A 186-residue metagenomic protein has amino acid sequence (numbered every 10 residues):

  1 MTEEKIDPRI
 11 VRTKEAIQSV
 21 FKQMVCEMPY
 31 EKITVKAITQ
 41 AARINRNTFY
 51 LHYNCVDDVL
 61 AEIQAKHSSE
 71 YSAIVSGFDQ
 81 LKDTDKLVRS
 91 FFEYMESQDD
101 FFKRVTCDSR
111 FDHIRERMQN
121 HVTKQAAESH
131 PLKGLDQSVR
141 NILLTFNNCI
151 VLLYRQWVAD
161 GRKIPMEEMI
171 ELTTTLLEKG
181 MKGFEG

Functional and structural regions predicted by a protein language model:
M1-I10, E185-G186: N-terminal intrinsically disordered/low-complexity leader segments
I6, T13-A16, S138: N-terminal positioning helix adjacent to the helix-turn-helix/winged-helix DNA-binding module
V11-K22, C26, E31-V35, Q40-R43 (+3 more regions): An amphipathic alpha-helix adjacent to DNA-recognition modules
Q23-Y30, I74-D79, Q98, S129-P131 (+1 more regions): Basic, amphipathic alpha-helical hairpins
I33-T34, K103-V105, I114, M166: Short, hydrophobic secondary-structure boundary micro-motifs
V75-F101: Hydrophobic alpha-helical connector segments
S109-N148, L152, T175, K182: Amphipathic alpha-helical packing segments from all-alpha helical-bundle domains
Q156-G186: C-terminal peripheral helix-coil segments that are non-catalytic and often amphipathic
